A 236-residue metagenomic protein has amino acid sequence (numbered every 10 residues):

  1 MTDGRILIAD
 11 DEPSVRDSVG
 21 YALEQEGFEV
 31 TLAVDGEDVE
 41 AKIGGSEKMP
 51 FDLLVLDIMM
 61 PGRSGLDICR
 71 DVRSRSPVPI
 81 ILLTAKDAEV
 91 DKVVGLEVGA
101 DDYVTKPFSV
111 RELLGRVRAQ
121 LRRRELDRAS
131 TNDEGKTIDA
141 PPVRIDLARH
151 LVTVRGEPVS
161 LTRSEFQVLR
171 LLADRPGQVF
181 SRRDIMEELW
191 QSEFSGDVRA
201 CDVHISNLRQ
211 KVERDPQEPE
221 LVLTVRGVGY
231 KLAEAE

Functional and structural regions predicted by a protein language model:
G4-R5, A119-V179, R183: Short, Lys/Arg-enriched segments at the junction into DNA-binding effector domains of transcriptional regulators
D10, D57, T84: Active-site residues of response regulator receiver
D17-Q25: Charged docking surfaces used in two-component/phosphorelay signaling
L32-L53: Acidic, metal-coordinating helix/loop segments flanking the phosphotransfer/catalytic sites of two-component signaling
D35, S64-D67, D91: Acidic catalytic/metal-coordinating carboxylates
M60: Receiver (REC) domain active-site loop signature in two-component systems and cognate sites in sensor histidine kinases
R70, S74, P79-D139: Basic, amphipathic DNA-recognition helix from helix-turn-helix-like DNA-binding domains
L151, G156-L221, V225-V228: Positively charged, aromatic-enriched patches within helix-turn-helix-type DNA-binding elements, predominantly
